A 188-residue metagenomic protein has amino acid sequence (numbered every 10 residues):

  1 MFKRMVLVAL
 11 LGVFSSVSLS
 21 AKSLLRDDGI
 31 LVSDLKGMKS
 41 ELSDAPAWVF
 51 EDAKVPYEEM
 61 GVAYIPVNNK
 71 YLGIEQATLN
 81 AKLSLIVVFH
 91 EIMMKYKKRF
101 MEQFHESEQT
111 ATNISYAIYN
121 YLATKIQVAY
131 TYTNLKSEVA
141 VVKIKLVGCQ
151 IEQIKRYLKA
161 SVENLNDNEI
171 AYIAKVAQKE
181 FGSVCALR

Functional and structural regions predicted by a protein language model:
M1-V6: Bacterial N-terminal signal peptides that target proteins for export
L7-V8, L79: Short amphipathic alpha-helical "recognition" segments used for binding
V8-S16: Bacterial N-terminal signal peptides
S20-R188: Domain-level marker for long, solvent-exposed, non-transmembrane regions
